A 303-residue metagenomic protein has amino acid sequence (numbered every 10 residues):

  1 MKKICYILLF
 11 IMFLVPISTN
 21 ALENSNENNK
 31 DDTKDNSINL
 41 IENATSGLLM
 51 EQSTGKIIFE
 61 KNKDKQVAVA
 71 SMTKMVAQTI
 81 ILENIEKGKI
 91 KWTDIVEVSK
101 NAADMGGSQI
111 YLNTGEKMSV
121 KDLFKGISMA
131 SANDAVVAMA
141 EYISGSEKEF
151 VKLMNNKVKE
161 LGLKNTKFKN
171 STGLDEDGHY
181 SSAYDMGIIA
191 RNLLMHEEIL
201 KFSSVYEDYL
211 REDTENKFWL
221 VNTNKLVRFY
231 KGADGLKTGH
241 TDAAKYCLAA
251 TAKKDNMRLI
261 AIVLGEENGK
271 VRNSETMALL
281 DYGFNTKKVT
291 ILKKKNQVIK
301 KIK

Functional and structural regions predicted by a protein language model:
M1-E23: Sec-dependent N-terminal signal peptides of Gram-positive bacterial secreted proteins and lipoproteins
K2, I127, I302-K303: Soluble, non-transmembrane domains of envelope/secretory-pathway proteins that act on or interact with carbohydrate
K3-I4, S25-D31, K295-N296: N-terminal cationic leader/targeting segments used for protein routing and processing
L14-V15, E86, K287: Hydrophobic alpha-helical membrane context
A21-Y184, I188, L193-E197: Active-site-adjacent loops and short helices of periplasmic peptidoglycan-processing enzymes
L163-K167, D175-K303: Domain-terminus/edge residues, biased toward the C-terminal soluble/receptor-binding domains of extracytoplasmic
